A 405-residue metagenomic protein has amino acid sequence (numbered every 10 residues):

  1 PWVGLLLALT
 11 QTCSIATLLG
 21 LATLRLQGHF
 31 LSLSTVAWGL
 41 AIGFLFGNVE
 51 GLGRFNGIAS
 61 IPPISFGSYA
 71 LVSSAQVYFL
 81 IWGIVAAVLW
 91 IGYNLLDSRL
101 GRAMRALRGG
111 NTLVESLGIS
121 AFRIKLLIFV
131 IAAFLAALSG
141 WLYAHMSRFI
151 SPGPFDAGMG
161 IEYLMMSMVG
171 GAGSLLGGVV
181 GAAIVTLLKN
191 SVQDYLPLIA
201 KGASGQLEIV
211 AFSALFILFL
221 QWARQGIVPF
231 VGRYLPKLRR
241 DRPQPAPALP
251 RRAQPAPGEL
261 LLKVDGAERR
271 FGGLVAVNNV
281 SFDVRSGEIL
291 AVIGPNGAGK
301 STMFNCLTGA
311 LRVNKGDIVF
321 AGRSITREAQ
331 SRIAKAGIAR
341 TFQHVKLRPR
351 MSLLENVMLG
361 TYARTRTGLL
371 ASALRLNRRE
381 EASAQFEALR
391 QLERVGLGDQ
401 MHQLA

Functional and structural regions predicted by a protein language model:
P1-P250: Transmembrane alpha-helices and adjacent helix-loop boundaries
L290-P295: The feature captures the beta-strand-to-loop junction immediately N-terminal to the Walker
T308: Helix-to-loop junction immediately C-terminal to a conserved catalytic motif
G316-S324, K335-A336: Conserved ABC transporter NBD signature motif
T326-R327, Q391-A405: Conserved ABC nucleotide-binding domain
H344, M351-S372: Q-loop/switch helix immediately C-terminal to the Walker
